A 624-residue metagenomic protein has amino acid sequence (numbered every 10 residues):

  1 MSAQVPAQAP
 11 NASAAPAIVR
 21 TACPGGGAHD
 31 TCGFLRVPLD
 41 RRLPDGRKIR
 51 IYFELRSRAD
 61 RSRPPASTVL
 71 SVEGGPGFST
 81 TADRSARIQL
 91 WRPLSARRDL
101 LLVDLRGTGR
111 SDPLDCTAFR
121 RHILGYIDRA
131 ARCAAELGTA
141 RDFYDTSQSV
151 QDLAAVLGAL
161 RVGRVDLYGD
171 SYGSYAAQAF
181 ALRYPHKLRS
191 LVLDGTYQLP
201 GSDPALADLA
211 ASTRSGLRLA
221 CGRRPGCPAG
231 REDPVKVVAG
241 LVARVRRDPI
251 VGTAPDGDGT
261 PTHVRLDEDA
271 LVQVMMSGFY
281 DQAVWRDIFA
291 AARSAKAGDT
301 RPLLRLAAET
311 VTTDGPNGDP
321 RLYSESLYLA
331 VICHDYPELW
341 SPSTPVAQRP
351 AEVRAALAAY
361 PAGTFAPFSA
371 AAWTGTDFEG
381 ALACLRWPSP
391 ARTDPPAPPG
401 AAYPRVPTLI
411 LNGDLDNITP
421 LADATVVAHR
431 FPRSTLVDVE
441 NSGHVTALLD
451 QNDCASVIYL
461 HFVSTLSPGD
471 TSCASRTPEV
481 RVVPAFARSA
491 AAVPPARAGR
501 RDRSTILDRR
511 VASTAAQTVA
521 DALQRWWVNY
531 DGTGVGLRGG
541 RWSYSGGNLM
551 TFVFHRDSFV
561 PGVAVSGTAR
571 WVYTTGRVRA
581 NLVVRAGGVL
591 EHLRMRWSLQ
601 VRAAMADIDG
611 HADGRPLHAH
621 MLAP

Functional and structural regions predicted by a protein language model:
M1-A9: Signal peptide processing junction and immediate N-terminal pro/mature segment of secreted/exported proteins
P10-A270, Y336, W340-P624: Gly/Pro-rich cap/lid or specificity-loop segments adjacent to the active site
G222-I332, Y336-P337: Alpha/beta-hydrolase-fold enzymes
